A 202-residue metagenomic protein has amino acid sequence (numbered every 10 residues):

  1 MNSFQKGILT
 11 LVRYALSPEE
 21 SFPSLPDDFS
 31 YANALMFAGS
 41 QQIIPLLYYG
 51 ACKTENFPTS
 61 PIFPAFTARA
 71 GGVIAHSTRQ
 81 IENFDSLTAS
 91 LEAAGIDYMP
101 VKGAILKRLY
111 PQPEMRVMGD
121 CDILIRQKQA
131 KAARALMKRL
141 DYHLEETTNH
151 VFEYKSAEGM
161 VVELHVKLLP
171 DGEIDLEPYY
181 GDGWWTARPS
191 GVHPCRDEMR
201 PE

Functional and structural regions predicted by a protein language model:
M1-G119, I125-E202: Conserved NTP-donor binding/palm subdomain of two-metal-ion nucleotidyltransferases/polymerases, i.e., the charged
